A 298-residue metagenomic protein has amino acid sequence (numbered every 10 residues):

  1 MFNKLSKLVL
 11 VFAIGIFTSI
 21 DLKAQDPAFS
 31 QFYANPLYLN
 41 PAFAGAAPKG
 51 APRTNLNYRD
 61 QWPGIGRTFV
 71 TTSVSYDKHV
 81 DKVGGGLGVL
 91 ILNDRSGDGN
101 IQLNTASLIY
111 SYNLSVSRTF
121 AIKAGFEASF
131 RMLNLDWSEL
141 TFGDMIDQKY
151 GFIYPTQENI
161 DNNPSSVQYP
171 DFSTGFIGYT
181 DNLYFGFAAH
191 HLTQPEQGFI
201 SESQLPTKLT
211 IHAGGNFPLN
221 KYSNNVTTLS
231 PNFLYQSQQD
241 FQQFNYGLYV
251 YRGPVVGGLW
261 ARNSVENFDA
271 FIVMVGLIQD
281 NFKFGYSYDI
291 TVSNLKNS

Functional and structural regions predicted by a protein language model:
M1-A28, L248, V275: Bacterial Sec-dependent N-terminal signal peptides
Q25-S298: Subset of outer-membrane beta-barrel
